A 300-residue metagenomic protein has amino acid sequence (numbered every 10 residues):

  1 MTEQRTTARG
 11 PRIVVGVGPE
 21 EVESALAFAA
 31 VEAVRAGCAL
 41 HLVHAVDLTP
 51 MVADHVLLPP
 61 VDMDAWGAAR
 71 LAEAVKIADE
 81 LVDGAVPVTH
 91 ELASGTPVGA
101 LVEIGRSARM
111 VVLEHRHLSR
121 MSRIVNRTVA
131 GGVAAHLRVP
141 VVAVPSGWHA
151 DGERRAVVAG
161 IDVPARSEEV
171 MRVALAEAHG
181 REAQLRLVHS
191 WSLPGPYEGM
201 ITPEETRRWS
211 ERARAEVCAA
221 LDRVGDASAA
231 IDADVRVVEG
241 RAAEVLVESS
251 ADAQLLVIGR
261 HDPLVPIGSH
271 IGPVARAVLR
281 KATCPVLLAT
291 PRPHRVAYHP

Functional and structural regions predicted by a protein language model:
M1-R5, N126-W148, P203-R212: Extended, non-globular alpha-helical segments
M1-R9, E21, F28, V61 (+6 more regions): Structural beta-alpha unit
T2-L58, A156-P203: Small/aliphatic-rich secondary-structure junction motif
A36-C38, V86, M110, V139 (+2 more regions): Short glycine/serine/threonine/alanine-rich loop segments
H41-V43, T89-A93, V142, R186-V188 (+2 more regions): General small-molecule cofactor/ligand-binding pocket signal
P59-R70, E204-A215: A short acidic, glycine-rich active-site loop that binds or catalyzes chemistry on phosphate/adenosine moieties
V112-H115, P140-G147, V286-T290: Short beta-strand elements of ligand-binding domains
L113-G132, R154, L255-K281, R295: Glycine-rich, Arg-bearing micro-motifs that act as flexible, cationic patches
